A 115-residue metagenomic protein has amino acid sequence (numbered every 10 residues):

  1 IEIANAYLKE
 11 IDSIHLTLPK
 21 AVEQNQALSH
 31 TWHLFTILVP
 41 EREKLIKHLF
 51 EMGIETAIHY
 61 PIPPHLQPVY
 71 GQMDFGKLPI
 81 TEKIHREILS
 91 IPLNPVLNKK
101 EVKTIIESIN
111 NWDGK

Functional and structural regions predicted by a protein language model:
I1-K115: PLP-dependent aminotransferase class I/II
